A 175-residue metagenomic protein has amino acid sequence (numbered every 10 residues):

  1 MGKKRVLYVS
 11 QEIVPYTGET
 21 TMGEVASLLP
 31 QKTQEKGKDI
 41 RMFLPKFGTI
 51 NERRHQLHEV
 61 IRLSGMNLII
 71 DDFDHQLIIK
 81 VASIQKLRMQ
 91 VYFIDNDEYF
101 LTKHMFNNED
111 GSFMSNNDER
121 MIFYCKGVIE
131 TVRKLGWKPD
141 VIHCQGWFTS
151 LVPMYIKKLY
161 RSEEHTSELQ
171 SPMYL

Functional and structural regions predicted by a protein language model:
G2-E19, L44-K46: Nucleotide-activated donor-dependent transferases that construct or modify glycoconjugates
L7, R41, V141-H143: A structural signal for isolated positions on well-ordered beta-strands in alpha/beta enzyme cores
E12-V25, N51-R53: A short, glycine/small-residue-rich beta-strand->loop->alpha-helix junction that serves as a flexible
L28-K38: A short, Lys/Arg-enriched amphipathic alpha-helix followed by its capping loop at the start of a domain
K38-I40, V91, P139: Hydrophobic anchor at the start of a short beta-strand that flanks the dinucleotide cofactor-binding loop
K46-K134: A conserved catalytic-core segment of Leloir-type glycosyltransferases
D118-S167: Conserved nucleotide-sugar donor-interacting segment of glycosyltransferase catalytic cores, predominantly GT-B
H165-L175: Single conserved hydrophobic/aromatic residue that forms the stacking wall/gate of nucleotide- or nucleobase-binding
